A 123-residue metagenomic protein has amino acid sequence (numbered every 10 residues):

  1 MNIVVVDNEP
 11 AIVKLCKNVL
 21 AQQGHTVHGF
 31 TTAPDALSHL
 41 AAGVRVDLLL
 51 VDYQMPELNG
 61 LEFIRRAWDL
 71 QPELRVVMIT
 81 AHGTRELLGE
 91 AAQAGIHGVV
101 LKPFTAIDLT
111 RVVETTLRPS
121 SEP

Functional and structural regions predicted by a protein language model:
V13, P56: The feature encodes the CheY-like receiver
K14-Q22: Charged docking surfaces used in two-component/phosphorelay signaling
G24-T31, H39: Short hydrophobic/Thr-rich beta-strand motif most characteristic of the beta2 strand and flanking loop of CheY-like
T31-D35, N59-E62: Acidic catalytic/metal-coordinating carboxylates
V44-L50: Active-site beta3 strand of CheY-like receiver
Y53-Q54, T105: The short loop immediately C-terminal to the conserved phospho-acceptor aspartate in CheY-like receiver
E86, F104-V113: C-terminal output helix
